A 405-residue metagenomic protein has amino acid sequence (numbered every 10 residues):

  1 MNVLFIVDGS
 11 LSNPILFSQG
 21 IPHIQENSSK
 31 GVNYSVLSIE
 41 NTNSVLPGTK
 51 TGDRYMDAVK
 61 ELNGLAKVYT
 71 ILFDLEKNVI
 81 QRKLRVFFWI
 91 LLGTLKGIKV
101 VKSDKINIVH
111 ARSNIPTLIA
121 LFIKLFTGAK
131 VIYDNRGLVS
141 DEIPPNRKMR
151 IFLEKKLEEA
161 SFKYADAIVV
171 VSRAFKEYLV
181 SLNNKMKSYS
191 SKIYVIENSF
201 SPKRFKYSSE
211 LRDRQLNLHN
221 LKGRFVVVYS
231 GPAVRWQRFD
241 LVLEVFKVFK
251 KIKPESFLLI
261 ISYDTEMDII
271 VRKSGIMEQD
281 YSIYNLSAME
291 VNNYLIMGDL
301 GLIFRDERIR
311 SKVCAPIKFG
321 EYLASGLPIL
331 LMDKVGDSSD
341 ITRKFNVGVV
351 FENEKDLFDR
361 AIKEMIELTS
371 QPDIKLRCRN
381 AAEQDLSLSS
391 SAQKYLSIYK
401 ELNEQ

Functional and structural regions predicted by a protein language model:
M1-E61, D104, A167, E244-K253: N-terminal subdomain of nucleotide-sugar transferases
P14, Q237, N285-Y294, D299-L323 (+1 more regions): Nucleotide-sugar-dependent
P22-Q25, L95-K102, L118, F122-F126 (+2 more regions): Membrane-proximal helix-turn-helix segments that form the acceptor-binding/catalytic region of lipid-linked
T51-A58, F152, K206-N220, K375-L376: A short helix/loop element that forms part of the nucleotide-sugar donor recognition site in Leloir-type
R85-L92, T127-I132, S140-Y164, E177 (+2 more regions): Nucleotide-sugar donor phosphate/pyrophosphate-binding loop at the beta->alpha transition of glycosyltransferases
A174, S199: Carbohydrate-associated surface elements
S262, M267-L300: Nucleotide-activated donor-binding/catalytic signature segment of Leloir-type glycosyltransferases, i.e., the conserved
E352-L357, T369-N403: A charged, aromatic-enriched C-terminal amphipathic alpha-helix characteristic of glycosyltransferases across folds
